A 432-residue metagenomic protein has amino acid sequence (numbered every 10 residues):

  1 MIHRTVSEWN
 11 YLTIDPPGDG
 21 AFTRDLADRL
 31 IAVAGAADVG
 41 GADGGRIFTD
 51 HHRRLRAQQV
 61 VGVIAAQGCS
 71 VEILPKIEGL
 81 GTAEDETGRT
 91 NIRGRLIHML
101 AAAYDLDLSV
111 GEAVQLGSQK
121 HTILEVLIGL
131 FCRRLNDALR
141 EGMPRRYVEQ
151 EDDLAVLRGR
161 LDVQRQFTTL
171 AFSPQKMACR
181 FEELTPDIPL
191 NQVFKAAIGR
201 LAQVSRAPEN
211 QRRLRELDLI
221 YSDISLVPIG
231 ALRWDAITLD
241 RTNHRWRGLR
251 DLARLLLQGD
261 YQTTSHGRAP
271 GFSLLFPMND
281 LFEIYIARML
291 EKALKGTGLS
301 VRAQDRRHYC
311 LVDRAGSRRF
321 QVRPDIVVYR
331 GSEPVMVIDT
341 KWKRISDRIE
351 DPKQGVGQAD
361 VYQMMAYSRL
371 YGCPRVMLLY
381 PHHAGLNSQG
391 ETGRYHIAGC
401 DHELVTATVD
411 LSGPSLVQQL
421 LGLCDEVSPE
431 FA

Functional and structural regions predicted by a protein language model:
M1-G35, A269-A432: Catalytic core segments in nucleotide and nucleic-acid processing enzymes
M1-H266, G271-F272: Residue(s) in the substrate-gating loop at a strand-loop-helix junction that position the organic substrate next
